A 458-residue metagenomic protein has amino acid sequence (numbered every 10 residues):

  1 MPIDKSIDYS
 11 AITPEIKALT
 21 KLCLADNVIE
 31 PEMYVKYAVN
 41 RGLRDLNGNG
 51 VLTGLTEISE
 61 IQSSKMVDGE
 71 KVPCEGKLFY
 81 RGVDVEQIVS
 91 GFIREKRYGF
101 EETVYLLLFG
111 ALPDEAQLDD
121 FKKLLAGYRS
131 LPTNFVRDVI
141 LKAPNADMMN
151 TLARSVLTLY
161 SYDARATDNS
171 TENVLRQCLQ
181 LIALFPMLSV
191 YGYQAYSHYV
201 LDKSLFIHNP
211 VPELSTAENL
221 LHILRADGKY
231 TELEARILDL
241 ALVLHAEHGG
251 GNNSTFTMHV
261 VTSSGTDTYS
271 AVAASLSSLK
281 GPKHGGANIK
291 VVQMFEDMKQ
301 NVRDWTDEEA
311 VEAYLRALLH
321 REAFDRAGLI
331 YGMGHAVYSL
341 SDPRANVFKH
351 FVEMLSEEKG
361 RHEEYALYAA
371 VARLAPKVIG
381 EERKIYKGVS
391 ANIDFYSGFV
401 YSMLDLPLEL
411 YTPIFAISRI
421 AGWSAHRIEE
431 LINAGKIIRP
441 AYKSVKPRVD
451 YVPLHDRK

Functional and structural regions predicted by a protein language model:
P2-K458: Non-transmembrane, aqueous-exposed alpha-helical and coiled segments at domain scale
